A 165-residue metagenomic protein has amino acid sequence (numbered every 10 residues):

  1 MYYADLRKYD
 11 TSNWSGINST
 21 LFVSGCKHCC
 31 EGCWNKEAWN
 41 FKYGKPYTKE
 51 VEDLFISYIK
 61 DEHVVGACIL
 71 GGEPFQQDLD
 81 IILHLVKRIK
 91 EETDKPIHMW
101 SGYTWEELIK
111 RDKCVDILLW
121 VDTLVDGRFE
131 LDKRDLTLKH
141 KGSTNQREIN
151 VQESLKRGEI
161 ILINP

Functional and structural regions predicted by a protein language model:
M1-A4, I17, N35-M99, Y103-I117: Conserved Radical SAM active-site core
M1-F22, K27, N35-F41, I160-I161 (+1 more regions): N-terminal [4Fe-4S]-dependent radical SAM core
C30: Short cysteine-rich clusters marking metal-coordination/redox-active sites
Q77-V86, R134-P165: P-loop/Walker A phosphate-binding loop and immediately adjacent motor/lid segment at beta-alpha junctions
D94, W120-V121, N145: A generic structural signal for alpha->beta connector loops
T104-E106, F129-K133: Short Gly/Pro-enriched loop/turn and capping motifs at secondary-structure junctions
W120-E130: Non-cysteine beta-strand/loop elements that form the S-adenosyl-L-methionine
